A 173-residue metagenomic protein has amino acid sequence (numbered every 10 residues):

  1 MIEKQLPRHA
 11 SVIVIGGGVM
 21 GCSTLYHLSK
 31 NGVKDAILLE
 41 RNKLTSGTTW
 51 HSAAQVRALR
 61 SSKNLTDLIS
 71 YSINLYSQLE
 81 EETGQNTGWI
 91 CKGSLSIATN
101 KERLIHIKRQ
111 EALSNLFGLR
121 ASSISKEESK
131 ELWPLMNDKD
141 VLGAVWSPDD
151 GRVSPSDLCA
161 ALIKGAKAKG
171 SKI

Functional and structural regions predicted by a protein language model:
K4-P7, K30, W89: Short, flexible hinge/linker loops that cap or flank conserved catalytic cores
L6-M20, I37: Beta1/beta-strand and adjacent pyrophosphate-binding region of the FAD-binding site in flavoprotein oxidoreductases
L25, S29, G165: Gly/Ala-rich phosphate-binding loop of Rossmann-like dinucleotide-binding domains, activating on the conserved
S29-T49: Glycine-rich FAD pyrophosphate-binding loop
A54-L132: Dinucleotide-binding Rossmann-like beta1-alpha1 core, especially the glycine-rich loop that anchors the ADP
W146-I173: Helical element adjacent to the flavin cofactor pocket in flavoenzyme catalytic cores
